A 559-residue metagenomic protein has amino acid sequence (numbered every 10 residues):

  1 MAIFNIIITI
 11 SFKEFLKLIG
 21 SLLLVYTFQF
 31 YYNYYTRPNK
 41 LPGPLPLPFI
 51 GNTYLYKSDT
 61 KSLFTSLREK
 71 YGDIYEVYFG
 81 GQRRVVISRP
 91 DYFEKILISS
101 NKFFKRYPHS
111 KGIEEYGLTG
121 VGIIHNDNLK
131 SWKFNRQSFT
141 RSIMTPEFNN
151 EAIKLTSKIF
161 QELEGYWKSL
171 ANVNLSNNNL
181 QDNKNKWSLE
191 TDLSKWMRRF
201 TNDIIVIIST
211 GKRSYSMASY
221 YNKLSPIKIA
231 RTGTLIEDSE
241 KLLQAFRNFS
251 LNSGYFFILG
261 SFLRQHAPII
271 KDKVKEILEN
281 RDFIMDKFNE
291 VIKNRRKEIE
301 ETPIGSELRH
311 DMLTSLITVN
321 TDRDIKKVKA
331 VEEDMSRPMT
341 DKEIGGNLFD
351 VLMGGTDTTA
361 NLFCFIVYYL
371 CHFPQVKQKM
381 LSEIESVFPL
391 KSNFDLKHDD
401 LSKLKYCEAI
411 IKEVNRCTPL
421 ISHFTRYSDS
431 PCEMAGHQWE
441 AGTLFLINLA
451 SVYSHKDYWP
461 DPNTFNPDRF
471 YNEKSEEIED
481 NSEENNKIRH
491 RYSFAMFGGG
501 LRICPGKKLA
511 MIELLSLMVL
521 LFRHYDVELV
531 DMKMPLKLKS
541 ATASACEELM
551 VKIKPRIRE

Functional and structural regions predicted by a protein language model:
M1-T36, I512: Terminal signal-anchor or tail-anchor transmembrane helices that tether membrane-associated enzymes to cellular
R37-Y56, T60-I159, M197-I204, N222-R264 (+1 more regions): Cytochrome P450 substrate-recognition site 1
K40, V86-I96, Y215-S216, D357-S382 (+1 more regions): Classical protein tyrosine phosphatase
T53-G72, F394-A435, T443, K456 (+1 more regions): Conserved cytochrome P450 K-helix E-x-x-R motif and the immediately C-terminal K′/meander segment
P108-K111, Y116, E151-N361: Cytochrome P450 heme-thiolate monooxygenase catalytic core
F349, G354, E473-L514, K539-S540: Cytochrome P450 heme-thiolate "Cys pocket" and heme-binding signature region
P374-V376, K507-S544: Cytochrome P450 heme-binding "Cys pocket" and the immediately downstream C-terminal segment
I447-E484: Conserved cytochrome P450 K-helix/beta-meander segment immediately N-terminal to the heme-binding cysteine loop
